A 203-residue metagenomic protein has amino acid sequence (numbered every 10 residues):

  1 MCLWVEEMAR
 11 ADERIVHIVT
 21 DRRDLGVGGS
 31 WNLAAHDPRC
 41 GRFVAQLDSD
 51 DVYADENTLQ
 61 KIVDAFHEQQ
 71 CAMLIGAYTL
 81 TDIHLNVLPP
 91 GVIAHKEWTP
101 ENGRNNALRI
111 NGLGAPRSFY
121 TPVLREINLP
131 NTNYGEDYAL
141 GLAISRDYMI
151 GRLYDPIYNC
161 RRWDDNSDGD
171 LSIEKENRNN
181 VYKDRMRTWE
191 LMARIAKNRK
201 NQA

Functional and structural regions predicted by a protein language model:
M1-V19: Acidic donor-binding segment of Leloir-type glycosyltransferases
D21-R39: Glycine-rich, basic loop-to-helix element that forms the pyrophosphate-binding segment of sugar-nucleotide handling
C40-G41, G112-I127: Conserved nucleotide-sugar donor-binding and metal-coordinating catalytic region shared by glycosyltransferases
G41-V52: Short beta-strand-to-loop acidic/aromatic patch adjacent to the donor-nucleotide binding site
N57-P90: Conserved donor NDP-sugar-binding/catalytic core segment of glycosyltransferases
A77, G151-I157, R162: Catalytic beta-strand/loop signature of glycosyltransferases that borders the donor
A77, L88-I110: Short, flexible, basic/aromatic active-site loop/helix in glycosyltransferases
N133-L140: Acidic donor-binding loop at a coil-to-helix junction in glycosyltransferase catalytic cores that engages
